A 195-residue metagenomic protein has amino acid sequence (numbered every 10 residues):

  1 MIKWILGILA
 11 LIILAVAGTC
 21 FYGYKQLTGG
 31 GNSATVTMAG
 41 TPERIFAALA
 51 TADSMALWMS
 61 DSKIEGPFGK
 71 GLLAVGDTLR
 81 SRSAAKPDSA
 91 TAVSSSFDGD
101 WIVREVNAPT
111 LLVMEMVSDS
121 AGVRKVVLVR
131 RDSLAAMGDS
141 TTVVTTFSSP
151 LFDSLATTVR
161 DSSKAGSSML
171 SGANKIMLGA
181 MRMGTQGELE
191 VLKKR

Functional and structural regions predicted by a protein language model:
I5, I12-L72: Hydrophobic ligand-binding cavity/cleft-lining segments
G29-T35, T78, D98, L111 (+2 more regions): Intrinsic-disorder/low-complexity, polar/charged segments enriched in Ser/Thr/Lys/Arg/Asp/Glu/Gln
A34, G99-E105, V126-A136: Hydrophobic/aromatic beta-strand elements that line small-molecule binding cavities or substrate pockets in beta-rich
A39-E43, G71-A74, V103-L111, S133-V144 (+1 more regions): A short, structured loop/turn motif at beta-sheet edges
R44-L49, M55, L79-S81, V103 (+4 more regions): Hydrophobic pocket/interface hotspot
L49-T51, S60-D61, S83-A85, E105-N107 (+3 more regions): A mature extracytoplasmic/lumenal domain signature
S54-L111: Short beta-edge strand/loop motif at the mouth of beta-sheet-based domains
E115-A180: Beta-strand/loop substructures that line and gate deep hydrophobic ligand-binding cavities in soluble
